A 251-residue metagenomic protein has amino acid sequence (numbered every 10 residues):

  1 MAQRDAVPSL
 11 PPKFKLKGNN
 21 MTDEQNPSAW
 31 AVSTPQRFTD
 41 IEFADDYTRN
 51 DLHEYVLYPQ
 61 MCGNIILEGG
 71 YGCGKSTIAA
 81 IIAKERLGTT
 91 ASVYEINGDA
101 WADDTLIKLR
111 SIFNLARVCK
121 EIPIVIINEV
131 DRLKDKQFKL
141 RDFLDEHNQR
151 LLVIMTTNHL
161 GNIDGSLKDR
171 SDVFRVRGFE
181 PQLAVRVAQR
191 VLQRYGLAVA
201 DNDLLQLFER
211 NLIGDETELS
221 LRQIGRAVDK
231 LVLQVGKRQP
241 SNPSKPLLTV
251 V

Functional and structural regions predicted by a protein language model:
E24-E68, I112-L115: Pre-Walker A (pre-P-loop) alpha-helix and adjacent loop at the N terminus of AAA/AAA+ ATPase modules, a conserved
D46-N50, A91-P123: Short glycine-rich substrate-engagement loop in P-loop NTPases that contacts/grips substrate
V56-E95: Walker A/P-loop
G98-D99, D172-V185: Conserved AAA+ ATPase "SRH/arginine-finger" region at the nucleotide-binding site
N114-L115, I127, D131-D169: Conserved catalytic/switch belt of AAA+ P-loop NTPases
A198-D215: Short conserved motifs of the RecA-like P-loop NTPase core
I213-V232: The conserved phosphate-sensing helix
V232-V251: Conserved C-terminal helix/linker of AAA+ ATPases
